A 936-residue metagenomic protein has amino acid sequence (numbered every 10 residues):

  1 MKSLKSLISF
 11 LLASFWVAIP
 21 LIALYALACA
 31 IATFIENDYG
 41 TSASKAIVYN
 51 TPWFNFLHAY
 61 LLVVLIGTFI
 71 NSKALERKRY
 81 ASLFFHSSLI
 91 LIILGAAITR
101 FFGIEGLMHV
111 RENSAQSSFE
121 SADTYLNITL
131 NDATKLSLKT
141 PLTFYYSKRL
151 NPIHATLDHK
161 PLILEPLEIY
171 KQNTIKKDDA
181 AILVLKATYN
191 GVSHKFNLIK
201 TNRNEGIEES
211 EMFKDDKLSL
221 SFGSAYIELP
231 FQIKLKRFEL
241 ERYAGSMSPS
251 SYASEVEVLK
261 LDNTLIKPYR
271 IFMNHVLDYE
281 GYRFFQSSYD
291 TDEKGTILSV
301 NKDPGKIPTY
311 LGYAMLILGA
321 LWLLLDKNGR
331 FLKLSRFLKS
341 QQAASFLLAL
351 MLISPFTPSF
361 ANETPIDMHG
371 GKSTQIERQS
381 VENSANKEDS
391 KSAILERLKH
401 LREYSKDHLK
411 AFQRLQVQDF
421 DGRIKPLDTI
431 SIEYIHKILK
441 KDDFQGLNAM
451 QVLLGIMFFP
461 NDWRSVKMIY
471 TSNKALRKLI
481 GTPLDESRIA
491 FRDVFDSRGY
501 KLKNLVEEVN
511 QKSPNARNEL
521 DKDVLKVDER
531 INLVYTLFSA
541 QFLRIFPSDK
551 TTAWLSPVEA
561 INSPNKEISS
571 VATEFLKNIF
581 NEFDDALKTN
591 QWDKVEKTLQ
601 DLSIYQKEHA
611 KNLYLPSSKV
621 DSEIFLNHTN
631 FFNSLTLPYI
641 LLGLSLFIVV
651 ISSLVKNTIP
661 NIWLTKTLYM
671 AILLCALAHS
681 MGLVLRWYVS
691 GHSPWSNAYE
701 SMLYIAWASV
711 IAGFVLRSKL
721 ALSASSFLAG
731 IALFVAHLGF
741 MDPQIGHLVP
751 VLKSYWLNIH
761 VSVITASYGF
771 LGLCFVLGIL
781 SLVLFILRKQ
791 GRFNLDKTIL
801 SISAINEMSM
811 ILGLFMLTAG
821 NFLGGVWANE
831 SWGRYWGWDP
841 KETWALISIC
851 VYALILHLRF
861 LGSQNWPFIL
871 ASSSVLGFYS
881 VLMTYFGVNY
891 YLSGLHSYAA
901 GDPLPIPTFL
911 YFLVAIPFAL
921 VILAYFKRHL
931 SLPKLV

Functional and structural regions predicted by a protein language model:
M1-L11, L334-L347, T658-W663, R788-I805 (+1 more regions): Membrane-interfacial, low-structure loops and terminal tails that flank and connect transmembrane helices in multi-pass
M1-Y49: Hydrophobic alpha-helical segments
F15-F34, P52-G67, F84-I98, F285 (+19 more regions): Hydrophobic cores of alpha-helical transmembrane segments in multi-pass integral membrane proteins
P20, Y49-Y125, I297-F346, P358-A361: Internal alpha-helical transmembrane segments
Y39-V48, K73-A74, I651-P660: Short, hydrophobic transmembrane alpha-helix segments
L107-P304, S359-F625: Soluble non-transmembrane domains of integral membrane proteins
R336, L348-A349, P365-M368, K372 (+4 more regions): Sequence termini and other peripheral, non-core segments
L347-P355: Bacterial N-terminal signal peptides
